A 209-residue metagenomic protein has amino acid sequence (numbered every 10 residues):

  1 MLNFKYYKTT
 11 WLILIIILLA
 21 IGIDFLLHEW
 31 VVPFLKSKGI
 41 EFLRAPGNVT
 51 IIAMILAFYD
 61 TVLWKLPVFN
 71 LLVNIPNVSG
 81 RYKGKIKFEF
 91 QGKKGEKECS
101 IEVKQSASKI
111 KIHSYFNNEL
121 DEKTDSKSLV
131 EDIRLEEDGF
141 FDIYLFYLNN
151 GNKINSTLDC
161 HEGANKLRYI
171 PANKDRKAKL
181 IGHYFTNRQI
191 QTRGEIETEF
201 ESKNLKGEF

Functional and structural regions predicted by a protein language model:
M1-N77, F88-F90, E199-F209: Amphipathic/hydrophobic helical signal segments and adjacent flexible N-terminal regions that mediate secretion
V68-F209: Central antiparallel beta-sheet cores of small beta-barrel/beta-sandwich binding domains
